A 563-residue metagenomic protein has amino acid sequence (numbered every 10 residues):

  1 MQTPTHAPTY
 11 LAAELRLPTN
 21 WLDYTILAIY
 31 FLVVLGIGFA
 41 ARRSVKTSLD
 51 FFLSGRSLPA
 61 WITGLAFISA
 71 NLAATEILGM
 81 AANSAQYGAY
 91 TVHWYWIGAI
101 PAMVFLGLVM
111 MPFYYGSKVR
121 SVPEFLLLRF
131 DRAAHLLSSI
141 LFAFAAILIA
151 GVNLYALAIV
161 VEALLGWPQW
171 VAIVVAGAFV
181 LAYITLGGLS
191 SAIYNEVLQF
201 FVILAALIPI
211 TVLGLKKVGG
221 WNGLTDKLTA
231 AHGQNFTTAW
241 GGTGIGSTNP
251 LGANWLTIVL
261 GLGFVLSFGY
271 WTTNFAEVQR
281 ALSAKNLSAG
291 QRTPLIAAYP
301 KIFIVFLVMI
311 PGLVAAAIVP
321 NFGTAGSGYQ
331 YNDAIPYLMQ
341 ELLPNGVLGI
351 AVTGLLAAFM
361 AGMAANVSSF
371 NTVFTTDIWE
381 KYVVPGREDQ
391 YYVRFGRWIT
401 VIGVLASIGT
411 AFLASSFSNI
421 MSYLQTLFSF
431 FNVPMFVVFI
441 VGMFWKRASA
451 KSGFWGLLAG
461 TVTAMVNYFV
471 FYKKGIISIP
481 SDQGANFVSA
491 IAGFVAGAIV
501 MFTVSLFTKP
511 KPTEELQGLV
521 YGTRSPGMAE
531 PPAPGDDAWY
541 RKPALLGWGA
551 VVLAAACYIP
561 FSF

Functional and structural regions predicted by a protein language model:
Q2-F563: Membrane-embedded helix-loop-helix hairpins and adjacent transmembrane boundary segments in multi-pass transporters
